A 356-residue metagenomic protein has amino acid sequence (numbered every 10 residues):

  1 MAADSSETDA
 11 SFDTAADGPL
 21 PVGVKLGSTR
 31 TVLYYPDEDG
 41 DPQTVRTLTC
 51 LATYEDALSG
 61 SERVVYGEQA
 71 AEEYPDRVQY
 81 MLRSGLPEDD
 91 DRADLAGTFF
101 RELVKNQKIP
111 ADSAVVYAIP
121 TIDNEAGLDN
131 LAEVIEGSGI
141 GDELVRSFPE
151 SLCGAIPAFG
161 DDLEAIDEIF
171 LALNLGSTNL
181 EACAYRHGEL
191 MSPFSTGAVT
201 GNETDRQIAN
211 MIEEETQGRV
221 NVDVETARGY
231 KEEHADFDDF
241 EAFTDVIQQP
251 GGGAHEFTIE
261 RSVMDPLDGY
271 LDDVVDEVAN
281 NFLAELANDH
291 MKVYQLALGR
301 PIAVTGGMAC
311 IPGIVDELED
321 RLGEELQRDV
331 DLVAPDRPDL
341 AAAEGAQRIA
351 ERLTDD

Functional and structural regions predicted by a protein language model:
A2-D17, V145-L173, A341-E351: Conserved phosphate-binding catalytic cores of ATP/NTP-utilizing and phosphoryl-transfer enzymes
D9-Q43, D162-M191, D238: Gly/Thr-rich phosphate-binding beta-strand-loop-beta motif of the actin/hexokinase/Hsp70
A15-V22, L26-G127, V274-L286: Conserved phosphate-binding loops in N-terminal lobes of ATP-dependent enzymes of the actin/Hsp70/sugar-kinase
T31, F100, I135, I208 (+3 more regions): Residue-level signature of catalytic and energy-coupling elements of molecular machines, predominantly ATP/GTP-dependent
A52-E62, R186-A297: Phosphate-binding glycine-rich/basic clefts of nucleotide- and phosphate-handling proteins, predominantly
P87-A93, G97, R146, C153 (+2 more regions): Helical "lid/coupling" subdomains associated with nucleotide-phosphate turnover
N106-F159: Glycine-rich phosphate-binding loop and adjoining helix at the ATP-binding site of ATP-dependent phosphoryl-transfer
G137-G218: Small-residue (GG/TT-enriched) beta-loop-alpha framework at ligand/catalytic clefts
